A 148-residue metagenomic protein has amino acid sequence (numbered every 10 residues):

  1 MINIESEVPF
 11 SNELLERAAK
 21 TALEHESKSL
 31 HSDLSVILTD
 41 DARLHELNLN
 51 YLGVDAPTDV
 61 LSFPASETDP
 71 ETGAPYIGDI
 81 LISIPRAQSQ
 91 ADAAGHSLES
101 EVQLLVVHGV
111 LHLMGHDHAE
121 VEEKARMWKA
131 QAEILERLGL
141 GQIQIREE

Functional and structural regions predicted by a protein language model:
M1-V102, L113-E148: An acidic/histidine-cluster motif and surrounding catalytic segment that typifies divalent-metal-assisted enzyme active
L105: Extended, folded domain segments that form the structural surfaces/walls around functional sites
